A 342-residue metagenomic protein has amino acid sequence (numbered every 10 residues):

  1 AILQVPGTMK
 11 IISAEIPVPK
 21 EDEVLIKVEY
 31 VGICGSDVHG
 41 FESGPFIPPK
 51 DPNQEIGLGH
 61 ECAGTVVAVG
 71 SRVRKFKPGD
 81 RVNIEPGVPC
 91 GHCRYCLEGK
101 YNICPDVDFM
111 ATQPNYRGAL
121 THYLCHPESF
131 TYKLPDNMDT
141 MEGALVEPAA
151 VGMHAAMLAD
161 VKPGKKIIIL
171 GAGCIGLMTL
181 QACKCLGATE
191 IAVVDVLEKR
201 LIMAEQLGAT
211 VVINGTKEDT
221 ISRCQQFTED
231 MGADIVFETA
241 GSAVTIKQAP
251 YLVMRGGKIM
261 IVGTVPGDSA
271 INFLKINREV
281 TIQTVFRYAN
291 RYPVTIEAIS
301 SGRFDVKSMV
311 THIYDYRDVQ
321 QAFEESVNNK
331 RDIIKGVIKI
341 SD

Functional and structural regions predicted by a protein language model:
P17-V31, F46-R94, P135-N137: Glycine-rich beta-strand-centered segment in the early N-terminal region that forms part of a ligand/cofactor-binding
K20, K77-P78, K162, M254 (+1 more regions): Residue-level recognition of short, solvent-exposed, well-ordered loop/turn junctions that link secondary-structure
H60, C90-L170: NAD(P)H dinucleotide-binding glycine-rich loop of Rossmann-like/cofactor-binding domains, especially the beta1-alpha1
R81, M138-E218, S222: Mid-domain Rossmann-like dinucleotide-binding core that forms the NAD(H)/NADP(H) cofactor-binding site
A159-V161, I202-T281, Q320, S341: Glycine-rich cofactor phosphate-binding loops and adjacent beta1-alpha1 units of small-molecule cofactor enzyme domains
I221-Q226, T264-I313, Q320-Q321, V327-D332: C-terminal substrate-binding/catalytic core of Rossmann-like NAD(P)-dependent dehydrogenases/reductases
Y314-V319, G336-D342: A short, charged, Gly/Pro-tolerant segment at domain boundaries
